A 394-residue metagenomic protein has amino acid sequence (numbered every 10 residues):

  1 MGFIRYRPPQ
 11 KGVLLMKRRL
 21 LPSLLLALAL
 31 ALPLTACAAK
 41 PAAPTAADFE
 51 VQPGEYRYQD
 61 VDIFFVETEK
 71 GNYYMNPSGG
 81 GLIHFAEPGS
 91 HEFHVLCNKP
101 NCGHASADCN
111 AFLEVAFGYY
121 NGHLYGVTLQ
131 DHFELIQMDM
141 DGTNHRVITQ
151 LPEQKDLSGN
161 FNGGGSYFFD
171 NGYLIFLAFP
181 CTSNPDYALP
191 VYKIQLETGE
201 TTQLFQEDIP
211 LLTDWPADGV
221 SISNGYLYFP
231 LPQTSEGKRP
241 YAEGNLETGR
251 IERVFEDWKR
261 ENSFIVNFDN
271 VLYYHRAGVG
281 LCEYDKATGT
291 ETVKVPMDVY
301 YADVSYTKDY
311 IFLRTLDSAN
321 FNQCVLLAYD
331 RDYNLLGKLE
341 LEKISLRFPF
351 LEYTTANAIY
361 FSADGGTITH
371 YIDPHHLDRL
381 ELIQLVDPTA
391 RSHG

Functional and structural regions predicted by a protein language model:
M1-L15: Short, Lys/Arg-enriched N-terminal segments with co-localized hydrophobic residues within the first ~10-30 amino acids
L15-L24: Bacterial N-terminal signal peptides that target proteins for export
P33-A36: C-terminal motif of bacterial Sec signal peptides marking the signal peptidase cleavage site
A38-K40: Bacterial signal peptide processing site
A42-R57, G81-H104, E134-Q154, D186-I209 (+4 more regions): Surface-exposed loop/turn elements that mediate protein-protein interactions on large endomembrane-trafficking
R57-E67, S106-Y119, D156-D170, P210-S223 (+4 more regions): Repeated scaffold domains used in trafficking and secretory/extracellular systems, primarily beta-propellers
D62-S78, A116-L129, F168, G172-C181 (+4 more regions): Short beta-strand elements that form the blades of beta-propeller/WD-repeat-like and other beta-sheet-rich scaffold
D108, F112-P230: Long, acidic/polar, low-complexity amphipathic helices and coiled-coil-like
